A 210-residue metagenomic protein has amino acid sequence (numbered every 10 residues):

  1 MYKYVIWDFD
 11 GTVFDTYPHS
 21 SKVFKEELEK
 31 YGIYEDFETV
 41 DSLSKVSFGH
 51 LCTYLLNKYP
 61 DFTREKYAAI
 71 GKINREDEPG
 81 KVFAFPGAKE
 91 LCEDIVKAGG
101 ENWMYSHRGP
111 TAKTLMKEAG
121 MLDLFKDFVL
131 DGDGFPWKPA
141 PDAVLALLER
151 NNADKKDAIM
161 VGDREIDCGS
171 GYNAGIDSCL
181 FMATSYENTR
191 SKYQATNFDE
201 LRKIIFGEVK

Functional and structural regions predicted by a protein language model:
M1-K3, E93-V96, G100, G109-K210: Asp-based, Mg2+/Mn2+-dependent phosphohydrolase catalytic module
Y2-E90, D94-A98: N-terminal helical cap/lid subdomain that shapes the substrate entry/recognition surface in HAD-like hydrolases
D10, H107-P110: Generic detector of contiguous secondary-structure segments
V13, A84, M104, M160-V161 (+1 more regions): Conserved SAM-binding loop
